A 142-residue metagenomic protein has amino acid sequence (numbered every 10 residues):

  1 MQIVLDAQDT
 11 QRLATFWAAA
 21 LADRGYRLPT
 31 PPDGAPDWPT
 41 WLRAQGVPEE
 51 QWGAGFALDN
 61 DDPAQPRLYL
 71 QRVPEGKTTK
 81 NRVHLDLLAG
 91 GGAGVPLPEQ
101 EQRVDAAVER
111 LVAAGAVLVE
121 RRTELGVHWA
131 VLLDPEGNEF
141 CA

Functional and structural regions predicted by a protein language model:
Q2-L5, Q11, T15, A19-D33 (+4 more regions): Vicinal oxygen chelate
V95: Short, glycine- and charge-enriched coil/turn segments that flank and shape catalytic ligand pockets
